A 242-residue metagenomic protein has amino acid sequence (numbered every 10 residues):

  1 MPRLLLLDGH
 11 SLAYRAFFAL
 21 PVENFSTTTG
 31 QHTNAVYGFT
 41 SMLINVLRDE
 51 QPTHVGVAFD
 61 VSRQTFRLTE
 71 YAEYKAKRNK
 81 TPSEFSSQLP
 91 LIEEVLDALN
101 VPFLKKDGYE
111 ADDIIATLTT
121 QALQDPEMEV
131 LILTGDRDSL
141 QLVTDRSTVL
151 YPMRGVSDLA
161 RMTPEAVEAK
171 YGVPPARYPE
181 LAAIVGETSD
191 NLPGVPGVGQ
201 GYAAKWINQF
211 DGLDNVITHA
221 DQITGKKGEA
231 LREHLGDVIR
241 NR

Functional and structural regions predicted by a protein language model:
M1-P2, Q51-G56, Q124-E127, T144-R146 (+1 more regions): Non-catalytic nucleic-acid-binding/docking modules located in mid-to-C-terminal regions of nucleic-acid enzymes
P2-L133, R137-T163, V238-N241: Noncatalytic, basic helical substrate-engagement surface that gates or grips nucleic-acid strands
